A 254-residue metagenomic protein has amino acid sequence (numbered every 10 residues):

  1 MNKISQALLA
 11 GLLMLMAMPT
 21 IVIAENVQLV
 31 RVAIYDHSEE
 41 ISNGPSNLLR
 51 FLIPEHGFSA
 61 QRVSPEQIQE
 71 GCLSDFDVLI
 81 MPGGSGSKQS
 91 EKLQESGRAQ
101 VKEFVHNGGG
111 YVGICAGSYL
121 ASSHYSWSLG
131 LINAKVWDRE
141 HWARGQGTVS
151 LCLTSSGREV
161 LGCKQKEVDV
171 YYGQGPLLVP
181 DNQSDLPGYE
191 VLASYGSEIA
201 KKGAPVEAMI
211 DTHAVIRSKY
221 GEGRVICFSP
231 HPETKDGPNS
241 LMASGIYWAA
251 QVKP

Functional and structural regions predicted by a protein language model:
M1-L9: Bacterial N-terminal signal peptides that target proteins for export
A10-P19: Bacterial N-terminal signal peptides
V22-D75: Aromatic-Pro/Gly-enriched surface loop or interdomain linker that acts as a lid/target-recognition segment
N26-V30, K102, S128-G130, K135 (+2 more regions): Extracellular ligand-binding/catalytic regions of CAZymes and related secreted enzymes and adhesion modules
Y35-E39, P65-E66, P82-S85, Y195 (+1 more regions): Structural motif
L73-G86: Short, well-ordered secondary-structure micro-motifs within conserved domains or adaptor modules
S87, E91-Q165: A glycine-rich, often tryptophan-bearing local segment used as a flexible ligand/cofactor-contacting loop or short
V149-G221, S229-E233: Catalytic beta-strand/loop cores that center a nucleophilic Ser/Cys/Thr and support acyl-enzyme chemistry
